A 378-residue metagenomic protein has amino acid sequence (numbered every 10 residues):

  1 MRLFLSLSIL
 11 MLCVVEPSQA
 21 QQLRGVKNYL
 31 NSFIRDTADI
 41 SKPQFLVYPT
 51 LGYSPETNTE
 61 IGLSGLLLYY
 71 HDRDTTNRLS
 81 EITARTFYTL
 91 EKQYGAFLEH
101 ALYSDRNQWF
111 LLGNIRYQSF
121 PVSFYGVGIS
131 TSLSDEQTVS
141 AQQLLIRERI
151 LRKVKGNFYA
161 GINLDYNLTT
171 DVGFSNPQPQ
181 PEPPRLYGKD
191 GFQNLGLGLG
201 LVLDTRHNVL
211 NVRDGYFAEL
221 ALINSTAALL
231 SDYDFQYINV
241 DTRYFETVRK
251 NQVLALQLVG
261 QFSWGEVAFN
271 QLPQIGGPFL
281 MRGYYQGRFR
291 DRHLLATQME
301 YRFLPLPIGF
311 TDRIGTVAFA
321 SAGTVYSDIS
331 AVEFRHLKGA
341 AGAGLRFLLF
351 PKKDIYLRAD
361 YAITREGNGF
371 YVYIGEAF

Functional and structural regions predicted by a protein language model:
Q22, F33-P43, H71-L79, D105-F110 (+6 more regions): Short loop/turn motifs that connect adjacent beta-strands in outer-membrane beta-barrel proteins
A38-V47, G52-Q193, Y356-R358, A362-G369 (+1 more regions): Gram-negative/organellar outer-membrane beta-barrel architecture
F45-V47, I61-L63, Y94-L98, Q142-E148 (+9 more regions): Hydrophobic, lipid-facing positions within transmembrane beta-strands of outer-membrane proteins
V47-P49, G65, I82-T86, L111-I115 (+9 more regions): Membrane-embedded beta-strand positions of outer-membrane beta-barrel proteins
G52, L68-Y70, A101-D105, L151-K153 (+5 more regions): Structural signature of outer-membrane beta-barrel channels/translocons
L68-D72, F87-E91, Q118-V122, N167-D171 (+7 more regions): Sequence/structural signature of outer-membrane beta-barrel proteins
A84-R85, S130-E136, E182-G188, N224-L230 (+2 more regions): Extracellular loop and loop/strand-boundary signature of outer-membrane beta-barrel proteins
L199-V202, N208-I314: C-terminal outer-membrane beta-barrel translocator/porin domains of Gram-negative envelope proteins and their
